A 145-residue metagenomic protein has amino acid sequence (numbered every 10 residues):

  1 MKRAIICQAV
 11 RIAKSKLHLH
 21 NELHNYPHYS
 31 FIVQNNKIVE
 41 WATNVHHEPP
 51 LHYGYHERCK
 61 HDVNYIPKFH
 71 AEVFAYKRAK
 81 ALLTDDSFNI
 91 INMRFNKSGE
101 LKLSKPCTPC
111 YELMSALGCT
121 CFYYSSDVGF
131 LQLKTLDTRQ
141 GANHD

Functional and structural regions predicted by a protein language model:
M1-D145: Zinc-dependent deaminase catalytic domain
